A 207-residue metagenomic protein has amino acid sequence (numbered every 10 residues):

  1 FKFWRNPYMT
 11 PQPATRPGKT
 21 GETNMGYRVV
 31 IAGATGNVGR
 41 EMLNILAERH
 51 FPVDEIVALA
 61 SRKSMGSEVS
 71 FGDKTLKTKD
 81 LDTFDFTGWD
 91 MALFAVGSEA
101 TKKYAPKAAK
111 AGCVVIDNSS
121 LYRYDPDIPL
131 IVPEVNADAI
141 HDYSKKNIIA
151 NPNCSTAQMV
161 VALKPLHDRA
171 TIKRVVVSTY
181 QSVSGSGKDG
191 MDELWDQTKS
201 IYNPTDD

Functional and structural regions predicted by a protein language model:
P11, R16-D207: N-terminal Rossmann-like NAD(P) cofactor-binding subdomain of oxidoreductases, focused on the glycine-rich
